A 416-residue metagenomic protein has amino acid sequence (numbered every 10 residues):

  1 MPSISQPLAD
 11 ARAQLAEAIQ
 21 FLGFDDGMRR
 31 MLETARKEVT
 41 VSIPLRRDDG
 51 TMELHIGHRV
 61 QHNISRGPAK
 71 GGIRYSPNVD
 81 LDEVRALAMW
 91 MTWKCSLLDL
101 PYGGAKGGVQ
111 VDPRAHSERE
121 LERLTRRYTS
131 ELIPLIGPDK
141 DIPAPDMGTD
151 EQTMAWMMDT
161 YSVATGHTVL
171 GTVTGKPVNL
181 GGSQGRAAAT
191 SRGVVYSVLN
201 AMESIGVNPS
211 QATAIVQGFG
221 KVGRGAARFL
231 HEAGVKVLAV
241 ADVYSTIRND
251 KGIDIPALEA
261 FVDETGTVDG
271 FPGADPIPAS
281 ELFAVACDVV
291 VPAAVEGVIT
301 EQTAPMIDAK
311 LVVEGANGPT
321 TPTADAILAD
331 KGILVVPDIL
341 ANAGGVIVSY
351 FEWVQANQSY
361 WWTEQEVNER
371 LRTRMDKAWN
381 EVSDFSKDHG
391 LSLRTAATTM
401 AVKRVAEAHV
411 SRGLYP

Functional and structural regions predicted by a protein language model:
P2-S42: Short, Gly/Pro- and small/polar-rich lid/capping loops
P2-S5, A201-M202, M306-P416: Adenosine-phosphate binding glycine-rich loop
Q6, D10-A13, V79-D82, H116-R127 (+18 more regions): Conserved active-site and cofactor/substrate-binding residues in soluble primary-metabolism enzymes
V41-P113: Glycine-rich, N-terminal phosphate-binding loop and its surrounding beta-alpha-beta segment
S76, S96-S210: Glycine/serine-rich phosphate-binding loop and adjoining beta1-alpha1 elements at the start of nucleotide-handling
G182-A284: Glycine-rich phosphate/diphosphate-binding loop of Rossmann-like nucleotide-binding domains
S245-V335: Rossmann-like adenosine-cofactor binding region
